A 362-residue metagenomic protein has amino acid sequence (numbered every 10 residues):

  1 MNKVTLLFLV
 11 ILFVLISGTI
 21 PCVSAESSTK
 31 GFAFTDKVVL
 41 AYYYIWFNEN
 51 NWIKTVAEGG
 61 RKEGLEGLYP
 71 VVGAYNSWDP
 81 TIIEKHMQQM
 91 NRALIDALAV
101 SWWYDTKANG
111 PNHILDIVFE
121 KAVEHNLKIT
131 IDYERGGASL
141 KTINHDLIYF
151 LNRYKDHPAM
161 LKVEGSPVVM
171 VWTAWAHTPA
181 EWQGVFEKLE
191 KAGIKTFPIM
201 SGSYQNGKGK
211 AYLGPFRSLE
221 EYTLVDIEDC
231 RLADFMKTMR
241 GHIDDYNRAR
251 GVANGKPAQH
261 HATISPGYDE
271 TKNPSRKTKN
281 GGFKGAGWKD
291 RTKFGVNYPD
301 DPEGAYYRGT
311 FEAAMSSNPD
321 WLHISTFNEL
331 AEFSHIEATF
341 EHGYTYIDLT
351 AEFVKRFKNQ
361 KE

Functional and structural regions predicted by a protein language model:
M1-F8: Bacterial N-terminal signal peptides that target proteins for export
F8-G18: Bacterial N-terminal signal peptides
G18-S27: Sec-dependent signal peptide cleavage junction
E26-E362: Glycan-processing catalytic domains of CAZymes
